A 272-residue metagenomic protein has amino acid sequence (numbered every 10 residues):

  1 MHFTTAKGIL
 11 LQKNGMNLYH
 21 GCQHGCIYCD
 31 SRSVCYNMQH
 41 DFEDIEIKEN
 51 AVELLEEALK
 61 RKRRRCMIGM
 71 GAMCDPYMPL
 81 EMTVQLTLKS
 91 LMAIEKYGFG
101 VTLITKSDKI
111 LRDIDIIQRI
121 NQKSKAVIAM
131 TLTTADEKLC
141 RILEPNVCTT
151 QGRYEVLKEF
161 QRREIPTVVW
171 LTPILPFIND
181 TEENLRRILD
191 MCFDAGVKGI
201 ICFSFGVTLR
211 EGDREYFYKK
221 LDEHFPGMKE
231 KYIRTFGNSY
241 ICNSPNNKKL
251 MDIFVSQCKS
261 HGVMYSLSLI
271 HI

Functional and structural regions predicted by a protein language model:
M1-A129, A135-R141, T150-Y154: Conserved Radical SAM active-site core
L54, A93, E159, K249 (+1 more regions): Amphipathic alpha-helical segments that form well-ordered structural scaffolds and often line/cohere around active
Q85, Q118-I128, N179-A195, L221-H224: Short, electropositive alpha-helical surface patch
C140-E144, P173-D180, K198-I241: Flexible glycine/acidic-rich beta-alpha junction loops that bind and position SAM and/or redox cofactors in anaerobic
G152-G212, F254, S260-H261: Conserved C-terminal portion of the radical SAM core fold that forms the substrate/S-adenosylmethionine-binding
I233-C258, L267: A cross-taxonomic marker for long C-terminal extensions/tails that follow the last structured domain
I270-I272: Conserved small/polar residues in nucleotide/adenosyl-binding loops
